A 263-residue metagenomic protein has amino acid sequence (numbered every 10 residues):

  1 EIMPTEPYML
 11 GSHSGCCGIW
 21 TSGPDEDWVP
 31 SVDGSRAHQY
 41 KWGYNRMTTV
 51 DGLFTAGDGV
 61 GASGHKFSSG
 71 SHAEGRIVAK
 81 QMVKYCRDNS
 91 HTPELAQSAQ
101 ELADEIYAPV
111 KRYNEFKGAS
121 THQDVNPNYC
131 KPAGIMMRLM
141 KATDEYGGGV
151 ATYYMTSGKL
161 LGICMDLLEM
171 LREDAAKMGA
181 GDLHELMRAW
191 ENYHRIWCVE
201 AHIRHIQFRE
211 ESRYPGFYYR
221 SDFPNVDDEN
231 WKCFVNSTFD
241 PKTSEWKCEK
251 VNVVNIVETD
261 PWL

Functional and structural regions predicted by a protein language model:
E1-N45: Accessory "access/gating" subregions that flank catalytic or transport cores
E26-T55, G59-L263: Glycine- and aromatic-enriched mobile tails/lids
